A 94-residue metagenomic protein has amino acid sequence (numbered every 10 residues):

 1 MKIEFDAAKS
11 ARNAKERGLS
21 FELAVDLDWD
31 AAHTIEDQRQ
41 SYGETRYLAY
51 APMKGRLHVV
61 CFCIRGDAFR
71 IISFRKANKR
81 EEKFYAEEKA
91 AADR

Functional and structural regions predicted by a protein language model:
M1-R94: Ribonuclease/tRNase effector modules and their secretory precursors
